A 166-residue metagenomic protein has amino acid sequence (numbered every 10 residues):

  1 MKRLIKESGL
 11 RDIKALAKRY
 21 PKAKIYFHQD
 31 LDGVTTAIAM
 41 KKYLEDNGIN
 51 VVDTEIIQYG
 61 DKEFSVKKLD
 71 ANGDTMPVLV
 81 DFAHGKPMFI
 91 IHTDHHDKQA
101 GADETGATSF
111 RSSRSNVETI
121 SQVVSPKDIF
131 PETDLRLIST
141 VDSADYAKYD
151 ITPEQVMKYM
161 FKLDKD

Functional and structural regions predicted by a protein language model:
M1-K165: Replace "Mg2+/Mn2+-dependent" with "divalent metal-dependent
